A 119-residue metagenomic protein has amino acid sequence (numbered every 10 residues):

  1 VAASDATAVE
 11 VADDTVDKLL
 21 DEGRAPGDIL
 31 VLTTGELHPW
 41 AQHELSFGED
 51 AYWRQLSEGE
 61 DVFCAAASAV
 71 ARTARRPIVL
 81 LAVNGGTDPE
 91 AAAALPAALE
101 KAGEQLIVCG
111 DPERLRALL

Functional and structural regions predicted by a protein language model:
V1-R114, L118-L119: Hydrophobic alpha-helical segments that drive targeting, anchoring, or assembly
